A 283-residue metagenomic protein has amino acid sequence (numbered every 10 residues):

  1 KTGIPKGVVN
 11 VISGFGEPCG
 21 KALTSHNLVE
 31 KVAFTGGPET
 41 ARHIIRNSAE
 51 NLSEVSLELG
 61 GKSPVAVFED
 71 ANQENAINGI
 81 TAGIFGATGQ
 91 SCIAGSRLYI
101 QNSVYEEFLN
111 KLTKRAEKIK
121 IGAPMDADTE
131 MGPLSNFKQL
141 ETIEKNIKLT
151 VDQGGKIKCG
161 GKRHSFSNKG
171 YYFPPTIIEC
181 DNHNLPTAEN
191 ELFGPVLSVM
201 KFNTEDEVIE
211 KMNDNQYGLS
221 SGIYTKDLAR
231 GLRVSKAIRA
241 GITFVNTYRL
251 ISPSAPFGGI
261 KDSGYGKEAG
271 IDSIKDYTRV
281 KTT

Functional and structural regions predicted by a protein language model:
K1-G20: PLP-dependent aminotransferase-like
K6, L59-G61, C92-I93, A127-T129 (+2 more regions): Short glycine-enriched loop/turn motifs at secondary-structure junctions
I12-F15, T35, T225, N246: Conserved residues at the C-terminal ends of beta-strands
F15-A22, G36-H43: Beta-loop-alpha module in the N-terminal Rossmann-like domain of NAD(P)-dependent dehydrogenases, especially those
G16-C19, G61, N203-E205: Short helix-initiation/N-cap motifs at beta->coil->alpha
A22-L23, G79, K211, V234: CheY-like receiver
V29, A66, K120, Q153 (+2 more regions): Conserved C-terminal structural/oligomerization subdomain of aldehyde/semialdehyde dehydrogenase
K31, G37-N182, V245: ALDH superfamily catalytic-core signature
